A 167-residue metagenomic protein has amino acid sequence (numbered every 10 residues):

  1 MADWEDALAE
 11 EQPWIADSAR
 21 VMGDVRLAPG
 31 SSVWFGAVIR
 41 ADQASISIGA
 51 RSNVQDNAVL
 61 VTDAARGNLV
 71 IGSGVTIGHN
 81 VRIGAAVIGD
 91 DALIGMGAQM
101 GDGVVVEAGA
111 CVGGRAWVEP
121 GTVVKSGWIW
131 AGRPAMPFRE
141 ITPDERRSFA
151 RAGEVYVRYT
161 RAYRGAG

Functional and structural regions predicted by a protein language model:
M1-E10, D42-A50, D56-V59, D63-I71 (+1 more regions): Glycine-rich hexapeptide-repeat left-handed beta-helix
M1-V33: N-terminal segments that cap or nucleate solenoid repeat domains
I15, G72-S73: Extended, compositionally biased low-complexity polar/Lys-Gly-rich tracts and adjacent boundary/linker regions are
T76: Short proline/glycine- and basic residue-enriched helix-capping loop/turn segments at helix->loop/beta transitions
